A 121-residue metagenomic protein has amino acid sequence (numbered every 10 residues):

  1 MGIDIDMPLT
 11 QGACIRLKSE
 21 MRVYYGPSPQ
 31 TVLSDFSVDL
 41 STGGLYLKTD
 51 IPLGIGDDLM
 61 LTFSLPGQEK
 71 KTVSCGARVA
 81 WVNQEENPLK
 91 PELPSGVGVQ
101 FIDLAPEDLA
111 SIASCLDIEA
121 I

Functional and structural regions predicted by a protein language model:
M1-T42, A113-I121: N-terminal helix initiation/capping motif
G2, S19, N87-I121: C-terminal output/interaction extensions
A13-I15, P52-I55, E69-K71, K90-P94: A generic structural micro-feature
R16-K18, V32, G67-G76: Short coil-to-beta-strand transition motifs
K18-R22, L53-L65: Short coil-to-beta transition motif at edge beta-strands of beta-rich domains
D35, S74-N83: Short beta-strand-centered aromatic/proline hotspots
D39, V79-W81, D103: A residue-level detector for short acidic-glycine micro-motifs
G43-K48: Short alpha-helix capping/helix-loop boundary micro-motifs
